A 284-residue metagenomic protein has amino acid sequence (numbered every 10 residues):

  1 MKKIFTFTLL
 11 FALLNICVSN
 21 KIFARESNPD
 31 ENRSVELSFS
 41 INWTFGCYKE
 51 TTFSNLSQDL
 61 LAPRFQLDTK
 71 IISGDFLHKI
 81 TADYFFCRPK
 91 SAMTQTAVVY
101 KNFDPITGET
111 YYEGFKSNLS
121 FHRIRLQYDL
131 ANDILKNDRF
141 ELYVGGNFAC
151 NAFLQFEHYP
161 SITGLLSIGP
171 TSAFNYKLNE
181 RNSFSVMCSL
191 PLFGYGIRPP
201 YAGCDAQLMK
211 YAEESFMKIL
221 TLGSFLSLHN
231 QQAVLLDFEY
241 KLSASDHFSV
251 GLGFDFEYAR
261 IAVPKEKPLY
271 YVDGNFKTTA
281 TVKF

Functional and structural regions predicted by a protein language model:
M1-S38, F284: Cleavable N-terminal export/targeting peptides
A24-M93: Short glycine/proline- and aromatic-enriched beta-strand/turn motifs that initiate or cap beta-hairpins
E31-F39, G74-I80, D138-V144, E180-V186 (+2 more regions): Outer-envelope beta-barrel architecture signal
L37-C47, I80-R88, V144-A152, P170 (+2 more regions): Transmembrane beta-barrel strands of outer-membrane/channel proteins
N55-Q58, Q95-F103, Y159-G164, Y201-M209 (+1 more regions): Flexible, surface-exposed loop regions and adjacent strand-edge segments of Gram-negative outer-membrane beta-barrel
S57-F65, F76, N118-L126, F140 (+3 more regions): Residues that define the transmembrane beta-barrel architecture of outer-membrane proteins
P160-S245: Outer-membrane beta-barrel transmembrane domain signature
L242, V272-F284: Outer-membrane beta-barrel "beta-signal"
